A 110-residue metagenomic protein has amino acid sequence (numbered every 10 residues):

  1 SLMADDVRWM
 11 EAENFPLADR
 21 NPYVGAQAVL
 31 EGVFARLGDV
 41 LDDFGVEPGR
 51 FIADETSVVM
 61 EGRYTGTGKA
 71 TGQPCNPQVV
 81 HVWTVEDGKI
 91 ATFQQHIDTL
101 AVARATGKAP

Functional and structural regions predicted by a protein language model:
S1-L2, T84: Conserved catalytic core of Hanks-type protein kinase domains
L2-M3, N76: Intrinsically disordered, low-complexity regions enriched in Ser/Pro/Gly/Gln/His and often acidic
A4-T56: A solvent-exposed, acidic/Ser-Thr-rich amphipathic alpha-helical stretch
F34-P110: A beta-strand edge to alpha-helix "cap/lid" segment located at domain peripheries
